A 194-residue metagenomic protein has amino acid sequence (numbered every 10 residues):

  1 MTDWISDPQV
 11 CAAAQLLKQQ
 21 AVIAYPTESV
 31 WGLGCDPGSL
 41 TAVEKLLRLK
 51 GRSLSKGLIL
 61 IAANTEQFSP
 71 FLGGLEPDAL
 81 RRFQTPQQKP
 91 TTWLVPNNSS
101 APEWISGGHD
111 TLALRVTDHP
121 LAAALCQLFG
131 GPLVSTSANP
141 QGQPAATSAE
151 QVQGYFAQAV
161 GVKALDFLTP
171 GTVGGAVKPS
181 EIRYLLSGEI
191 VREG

Functional and structural regions predicted by a protein language model:
M1-G194: Active-site-adjacent structural elements in enzyme catalytic cores
